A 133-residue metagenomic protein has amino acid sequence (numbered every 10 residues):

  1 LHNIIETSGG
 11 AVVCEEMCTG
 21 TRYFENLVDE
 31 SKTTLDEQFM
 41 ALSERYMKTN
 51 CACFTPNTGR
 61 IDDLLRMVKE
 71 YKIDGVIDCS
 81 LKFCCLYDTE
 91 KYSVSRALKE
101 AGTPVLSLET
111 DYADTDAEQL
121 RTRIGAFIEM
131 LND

Functional and structural regions predicted by a protein language model:
L1-P56, R60-D63: Redox- and metal-dependent alpha/beta enzyme cores, enriched for Fe-S-associated oxidoreductases and cofactor-handling
S31, Y46-M47, G75, T110 (+1 more regions): Glycan-processing catalytic domains of CAZymes
F54-P56, C84-D88, A113-A117: Acidic-and-aromatic substrate-binding clefts and catalytic sites of carbohydrate-active enzymes
T55-K72, T89-E90: A short, acidic, amphipathic alpha-helical segment used as a generic capping/interface helix at domain edges
I73-K82: Acidic beta-strand-to-loop metal/phosphate-binding motif
Y92-D133: Peripheral docking tails and interdomain loops at the edges of cofactor- or intermediate-handling domains
